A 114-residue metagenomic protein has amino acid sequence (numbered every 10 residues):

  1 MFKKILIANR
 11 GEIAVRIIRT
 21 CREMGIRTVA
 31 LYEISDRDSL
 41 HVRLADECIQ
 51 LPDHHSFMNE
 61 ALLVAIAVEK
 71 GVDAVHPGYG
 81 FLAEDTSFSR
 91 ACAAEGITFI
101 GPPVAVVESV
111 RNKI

Functional and structural regions predicted by a protein language model:
M1-I114: N-terminal beta-alpha lobe that positions the nucleotide/phosphoryl donor in ATP/NTP-coupled carboxylate activation
